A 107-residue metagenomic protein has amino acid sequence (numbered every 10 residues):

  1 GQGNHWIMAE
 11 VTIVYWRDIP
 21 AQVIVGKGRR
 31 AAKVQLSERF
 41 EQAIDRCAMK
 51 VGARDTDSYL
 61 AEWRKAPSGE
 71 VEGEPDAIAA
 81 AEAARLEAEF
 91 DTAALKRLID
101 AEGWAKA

Functional and structural regions predicted by a protein language model:
G3, Q35-E38, D91: Generic structural signal for alpha-helix starts
N4-K33: Short, charged/polar N-terminal "headpieces" of proteins
E10, V14, R39-V51, P75 (+1 more regions): Charged, low-complexity, helix-prone segments enriched in Lys/Glu/Asp/Gln
G28-A66: Acidic, aromatic-enriched beta-alpha/helix-loop junctions
A61-A80: Mid-chain, well-packed structural core segment of small domains
A77-A107: C-terminal charged interaction modules
